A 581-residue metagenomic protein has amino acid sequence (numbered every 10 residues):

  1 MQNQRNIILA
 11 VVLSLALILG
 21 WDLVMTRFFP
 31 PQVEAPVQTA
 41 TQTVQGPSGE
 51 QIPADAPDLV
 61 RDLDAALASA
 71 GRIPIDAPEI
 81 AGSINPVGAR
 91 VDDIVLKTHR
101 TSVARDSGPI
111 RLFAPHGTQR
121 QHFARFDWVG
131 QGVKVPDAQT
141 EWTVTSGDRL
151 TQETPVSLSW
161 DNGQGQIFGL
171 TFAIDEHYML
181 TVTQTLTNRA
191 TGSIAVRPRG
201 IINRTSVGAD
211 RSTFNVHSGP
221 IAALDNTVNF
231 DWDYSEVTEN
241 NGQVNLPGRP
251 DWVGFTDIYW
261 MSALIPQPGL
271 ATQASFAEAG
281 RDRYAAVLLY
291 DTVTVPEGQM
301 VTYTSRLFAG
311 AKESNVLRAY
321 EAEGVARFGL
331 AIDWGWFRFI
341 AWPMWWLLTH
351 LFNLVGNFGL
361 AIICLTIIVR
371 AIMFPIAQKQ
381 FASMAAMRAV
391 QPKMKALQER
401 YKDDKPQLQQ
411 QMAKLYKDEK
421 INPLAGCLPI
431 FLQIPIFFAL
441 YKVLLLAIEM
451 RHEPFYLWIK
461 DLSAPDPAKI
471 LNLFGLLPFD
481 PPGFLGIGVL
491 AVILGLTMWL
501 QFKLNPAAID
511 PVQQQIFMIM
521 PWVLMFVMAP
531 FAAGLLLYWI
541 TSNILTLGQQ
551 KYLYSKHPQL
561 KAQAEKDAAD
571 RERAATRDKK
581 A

Functional and structural regions predicted by a protein language model:
M1-Q38, I84, Q184, V196-A223 (+1 more regions): Helix-loop-helix
N3-R5, Q42, A65, T145-D148 (+1 more regions): Aromatic/His-enriched, Gly/Pro-containing loop or helix-boundary segments that lie immediately adjacent to catalytic
I8, V24, P57-V60, A190 (+2 more regions): Intrinsic disorder/low-complexity detector
L23-F113, D570-R571, A575-A581: Juxtamembrane extramembrane loops of integral membrane proteins
Q38-Q45, W128, T143, W260 (+3 more regions): Intrinsic low-complexity, intrinsically disordered segments enriched in polar/basic residues
S48-G49, D148, G475: Intrinsic-disorder/low-complexity loop/linker signature
P53-P57, Q152-V156, Q166-I167, A507-P511: Generic structural signal for short, solvent-exposed loop/turn connectors between secondary structure elements
R72, D76-F328: Soluble non-transmembrane domains of integral membrane proteins
